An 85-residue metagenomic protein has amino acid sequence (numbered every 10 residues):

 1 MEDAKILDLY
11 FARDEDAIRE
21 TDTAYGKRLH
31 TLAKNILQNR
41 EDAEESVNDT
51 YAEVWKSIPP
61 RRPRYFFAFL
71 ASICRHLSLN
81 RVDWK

Functional and structural regions predicted by a protein language model:
M1-D8: Intrinsic, short, N-terminal disordered tails of RNA polymerase sigma-factor systems
K5, D16, L77: Active-site phosphate/pyrophosphate-handling residues
F11-A12, Q38, D49-F66, W84-K85: Sigma70-family region 2
F11-E20, H30-D49: Short, charged helix-capping/linker segments at alpha-helix termini
T21, Y25, L29, T50 (+1 more regions): Residue-level preference for hydrophobic side chains embedded in well-ordered alpha helices
S72-K85: Arg/Lys-rich amphipathic alpha helix in sigma70-family domain 2
